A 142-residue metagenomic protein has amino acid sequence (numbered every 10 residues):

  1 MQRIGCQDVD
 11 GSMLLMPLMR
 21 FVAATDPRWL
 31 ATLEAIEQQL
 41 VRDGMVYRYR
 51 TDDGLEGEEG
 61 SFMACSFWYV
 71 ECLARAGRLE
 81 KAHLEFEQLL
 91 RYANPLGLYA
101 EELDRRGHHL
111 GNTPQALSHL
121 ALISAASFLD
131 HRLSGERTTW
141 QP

Functional and structural regions predicted by a protein language model:
M1-M63, L84-P114, H119-P142: Extended glycan-interaction surfaces of carbohydrate-active proteins
